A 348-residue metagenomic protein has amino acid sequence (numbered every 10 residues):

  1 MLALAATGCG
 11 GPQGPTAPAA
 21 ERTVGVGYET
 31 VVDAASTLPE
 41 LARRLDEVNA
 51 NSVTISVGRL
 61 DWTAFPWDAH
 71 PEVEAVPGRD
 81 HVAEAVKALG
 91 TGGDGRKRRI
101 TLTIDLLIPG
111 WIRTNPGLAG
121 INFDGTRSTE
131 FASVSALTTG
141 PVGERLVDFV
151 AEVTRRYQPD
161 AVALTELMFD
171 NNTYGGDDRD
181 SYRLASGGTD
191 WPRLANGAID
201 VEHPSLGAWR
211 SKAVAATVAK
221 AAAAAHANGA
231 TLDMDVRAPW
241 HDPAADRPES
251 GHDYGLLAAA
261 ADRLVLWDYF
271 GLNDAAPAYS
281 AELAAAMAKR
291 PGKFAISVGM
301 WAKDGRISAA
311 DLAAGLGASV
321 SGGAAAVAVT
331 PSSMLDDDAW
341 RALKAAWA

Functional and structural regions predicted by a protein language model:
L4-A19: C-terminal region of N-terminal signal peptides and the immediate post-cleavage residues of exported proteins
P15-L41, L45, M234-V236: Boundary/entry segment of secreted carbohydrate-active catalytic domains
A19-E21, Y28, V32, T101-R156: Active-site-adjacent "subsite" loops/lids of carbohydrate-active enzymes
V32-E47, V142-V153, A244-A259, Y279-L283 (+1 more regions): Short, acidic/polar
T37-T63, R155-A161, L257-L264, S319-V327: Catalytic domains of carbohydrate-active enzymes, especially glycoside hydrolases
L41-A42, R59-G110, V201-N228: Aromatic-lined substrate-binding rim segments of carbohydrate-active enzymes
N51-S52, A260-Y279, L283-A286, R290-A348: Substrate-binding cleft of secreted/luminal carbohydrate-active enzymes
R127-A260, L266-F270: Polysaccharide-binding and catalytic clefts of secreted carbohydrate-active enzymes
